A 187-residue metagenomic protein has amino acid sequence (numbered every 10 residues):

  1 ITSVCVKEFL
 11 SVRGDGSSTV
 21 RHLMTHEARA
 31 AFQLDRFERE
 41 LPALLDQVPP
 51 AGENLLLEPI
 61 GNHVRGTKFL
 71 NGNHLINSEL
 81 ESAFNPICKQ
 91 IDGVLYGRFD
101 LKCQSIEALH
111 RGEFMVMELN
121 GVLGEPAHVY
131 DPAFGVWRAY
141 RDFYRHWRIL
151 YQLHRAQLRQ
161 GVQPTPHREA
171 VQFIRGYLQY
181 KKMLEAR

Functional and structural regions predicted by a protein language model:
I1-A83, I87, I91: Catalytic core of tubulin tyrosine ligase-like
F9, F32, F37, F69 (+7 more regions): Phenylalanine-focused residue identity feature
E53-K68, H74, K89-E125: Conserved metal-phosphate-binding beta-hairpin within the catalytic cores of diverse ATP-dependent phosphoryl-transfer
Q104, L109-R187: C-terminal active-site "lid" helix and adjoining low-complexity regulatory extension at the edge of ATP-using catalytic
